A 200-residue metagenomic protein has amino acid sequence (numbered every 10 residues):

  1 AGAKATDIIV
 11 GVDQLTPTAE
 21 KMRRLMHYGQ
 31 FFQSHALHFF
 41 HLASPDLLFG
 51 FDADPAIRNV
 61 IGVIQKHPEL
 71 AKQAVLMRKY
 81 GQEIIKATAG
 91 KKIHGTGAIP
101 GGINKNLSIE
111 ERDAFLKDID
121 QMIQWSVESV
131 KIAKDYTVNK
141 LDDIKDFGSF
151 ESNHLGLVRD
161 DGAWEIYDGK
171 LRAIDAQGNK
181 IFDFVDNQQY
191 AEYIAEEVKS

Functional and structural regions predicted by a protein language model:
A1-S200: Active-site bordering "gate/hinge" segments that shape substrate access to catalytic or cofactor-binding pockets
